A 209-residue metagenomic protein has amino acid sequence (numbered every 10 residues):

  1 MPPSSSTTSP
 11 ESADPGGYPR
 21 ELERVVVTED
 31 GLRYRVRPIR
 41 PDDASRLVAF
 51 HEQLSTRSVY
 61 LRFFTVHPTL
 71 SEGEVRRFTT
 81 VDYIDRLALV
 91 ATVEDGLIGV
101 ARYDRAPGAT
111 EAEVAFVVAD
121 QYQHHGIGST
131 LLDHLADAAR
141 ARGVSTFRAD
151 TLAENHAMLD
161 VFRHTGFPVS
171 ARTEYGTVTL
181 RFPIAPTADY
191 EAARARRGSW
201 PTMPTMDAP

Functional and structural regions predicted by a protein language model:
M1-P209: Long, contiguous binding/interaction regions
